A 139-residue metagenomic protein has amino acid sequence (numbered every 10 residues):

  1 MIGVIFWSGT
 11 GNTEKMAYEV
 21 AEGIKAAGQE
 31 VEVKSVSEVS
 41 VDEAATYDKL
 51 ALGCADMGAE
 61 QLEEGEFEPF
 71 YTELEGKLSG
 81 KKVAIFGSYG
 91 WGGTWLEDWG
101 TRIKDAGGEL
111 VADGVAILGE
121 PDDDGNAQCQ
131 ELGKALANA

Functional and structural regions predicted by a protein language model:
M1-G3: Extreme N-terminal starter segment of soluble prokaryotic enzymes
I5-W7, F86: Short hydrophobic segments within beta-strands
N12-K15, E19-V36, D42, T46-A139: FMN-binding flavodoxin-like domain, especially the glycine-rich phosphate-binding loop
